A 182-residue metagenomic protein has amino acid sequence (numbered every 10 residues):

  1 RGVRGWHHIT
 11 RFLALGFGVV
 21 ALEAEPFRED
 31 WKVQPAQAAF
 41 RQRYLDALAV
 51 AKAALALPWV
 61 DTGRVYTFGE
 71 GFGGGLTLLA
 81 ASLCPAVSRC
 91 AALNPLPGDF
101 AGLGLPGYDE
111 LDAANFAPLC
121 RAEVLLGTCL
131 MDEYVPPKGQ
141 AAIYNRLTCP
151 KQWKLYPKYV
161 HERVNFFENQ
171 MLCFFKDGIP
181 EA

Functional and structural regions predicted by a protein language model:
V3-L45, A101-L105: Cap/lid segment of the alpha/beta-hydrolase catalytic domain
L48-G107: Primarily recognizes the serine-hydrolase "nucleophile elbow" in alpha/beta-hydrolase and SGNH/GDSL folds
G102-F116, E133: Active-site nucleophile elbow and catalytic-triad environment of alpha/beta-hydrolase enzymes
Y108, N145-A182: C-terminal catalytic histidine-bearing segment of alpha/beta-hydrolase fold enzymes
A113, A122, P136-N145: Short alpha-helix in the alpha/beta-hydrolase fold that links the catalytic acid
A114, L130-D132, P157-V160: Acidic beta-to-alpha connecting loop that harbors the catalytic carboxylate
C120-R121, L126-T128, D132: Short beta-strand/loop motif that positions the catalytic acidic residue of the alpha/beta-hydrolase fold
